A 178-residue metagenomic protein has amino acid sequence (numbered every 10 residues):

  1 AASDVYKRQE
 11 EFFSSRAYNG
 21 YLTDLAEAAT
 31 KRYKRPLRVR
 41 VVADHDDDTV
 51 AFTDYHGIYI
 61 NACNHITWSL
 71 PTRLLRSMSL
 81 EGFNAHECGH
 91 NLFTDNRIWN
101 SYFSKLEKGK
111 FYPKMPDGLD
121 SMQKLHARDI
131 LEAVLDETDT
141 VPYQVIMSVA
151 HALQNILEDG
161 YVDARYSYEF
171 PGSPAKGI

Functional and structural regions predicted by a protein language model:
A1-I178: Basic/hydrophobic alpha-helical interface regions
